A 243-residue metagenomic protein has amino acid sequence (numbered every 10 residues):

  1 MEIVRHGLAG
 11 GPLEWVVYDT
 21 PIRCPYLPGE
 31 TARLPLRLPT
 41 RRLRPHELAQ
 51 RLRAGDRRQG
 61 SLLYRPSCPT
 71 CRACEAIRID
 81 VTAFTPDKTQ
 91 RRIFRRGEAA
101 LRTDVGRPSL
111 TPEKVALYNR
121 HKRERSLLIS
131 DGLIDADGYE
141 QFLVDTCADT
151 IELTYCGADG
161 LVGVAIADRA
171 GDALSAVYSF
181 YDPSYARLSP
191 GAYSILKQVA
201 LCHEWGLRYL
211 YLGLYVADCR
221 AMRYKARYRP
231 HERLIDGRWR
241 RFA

Functional and structural regions predicted by a protein language model:
E2-R57, S61-A83, G157, V164-S175 (+1 more regions): Conserved donor-binding loop and adjoining core beta-sheet/short helix segment in diverse acyl/aminoacyl transferases
G7, L62-C71, I79-R187, R227: A conserved beta-strand-loop-helix scaffold within acyl/acetyltransferase catalytic domains
R51, Y118, I195-Q198, K225: Residue-level preference for non-acidic, small/hydrophobic
A54, L196-R208: Conserved acyl-CoA
E75-T82, Y209-A243: Active-site/acyl-donor-binding loops of N-acyltransferases
L174, D182-L188, L207-Y209, L214-D218: Nucleic-acid nuclease catalytic cores
R187-V199: Conserved acetyl-CoA-binding loop-helix of GNAT-fold acetyltransferases
